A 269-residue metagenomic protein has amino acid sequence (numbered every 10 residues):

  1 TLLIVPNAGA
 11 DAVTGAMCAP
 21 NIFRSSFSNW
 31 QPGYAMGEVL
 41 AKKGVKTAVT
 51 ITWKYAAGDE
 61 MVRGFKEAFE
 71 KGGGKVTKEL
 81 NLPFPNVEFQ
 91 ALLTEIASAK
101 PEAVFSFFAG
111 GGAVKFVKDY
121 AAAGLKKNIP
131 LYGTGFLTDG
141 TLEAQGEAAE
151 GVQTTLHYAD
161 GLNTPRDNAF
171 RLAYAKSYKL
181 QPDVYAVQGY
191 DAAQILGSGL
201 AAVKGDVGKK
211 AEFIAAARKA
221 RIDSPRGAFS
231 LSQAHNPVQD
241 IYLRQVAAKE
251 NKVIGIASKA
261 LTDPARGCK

Functional and structural regions predicted by a protein language model:
T1-K269: Extracytosolic ligand-binding ectodomains
